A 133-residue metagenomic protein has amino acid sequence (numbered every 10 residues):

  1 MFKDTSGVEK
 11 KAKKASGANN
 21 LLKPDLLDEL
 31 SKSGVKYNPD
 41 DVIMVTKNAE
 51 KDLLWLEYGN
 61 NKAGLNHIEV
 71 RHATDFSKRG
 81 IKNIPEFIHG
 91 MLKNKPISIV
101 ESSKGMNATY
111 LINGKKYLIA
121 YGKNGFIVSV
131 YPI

Functional and structural regions predicted by a protein language model:
M1-I133: Ribonuclease/tRNase effector modules and their secretory precursors
